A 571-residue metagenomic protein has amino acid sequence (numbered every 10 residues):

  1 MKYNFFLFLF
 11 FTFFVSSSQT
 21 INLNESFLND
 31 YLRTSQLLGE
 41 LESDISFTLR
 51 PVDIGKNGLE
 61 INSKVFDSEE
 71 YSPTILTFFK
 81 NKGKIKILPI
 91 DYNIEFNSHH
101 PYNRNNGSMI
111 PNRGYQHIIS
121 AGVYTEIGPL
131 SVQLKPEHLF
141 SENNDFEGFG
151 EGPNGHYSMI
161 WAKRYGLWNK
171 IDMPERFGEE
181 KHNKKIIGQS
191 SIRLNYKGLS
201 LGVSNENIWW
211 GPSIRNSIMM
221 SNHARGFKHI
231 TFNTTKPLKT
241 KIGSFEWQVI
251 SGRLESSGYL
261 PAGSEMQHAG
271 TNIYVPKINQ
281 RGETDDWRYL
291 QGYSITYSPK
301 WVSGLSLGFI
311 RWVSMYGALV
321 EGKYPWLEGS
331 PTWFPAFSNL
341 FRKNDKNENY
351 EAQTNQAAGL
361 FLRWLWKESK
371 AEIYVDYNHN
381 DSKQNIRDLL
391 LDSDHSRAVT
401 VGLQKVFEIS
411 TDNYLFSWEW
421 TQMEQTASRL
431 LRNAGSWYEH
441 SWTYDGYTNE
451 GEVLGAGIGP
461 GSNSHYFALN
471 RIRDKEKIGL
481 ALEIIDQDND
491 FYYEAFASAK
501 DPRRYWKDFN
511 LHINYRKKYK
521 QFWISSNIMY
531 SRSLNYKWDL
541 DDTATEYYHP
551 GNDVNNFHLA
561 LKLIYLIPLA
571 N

Functional and structural regions predicted by a protein language model:
M1, T235-P237, L254-S257, D486-Q487 (+1 more regions): Short regulatory "switch" loops immediately downstream of catalytic or recognition motifs within protein catalytic
M1-L23, N571: Bacterial Sec-dependent N-terminal signal peptides
N4, P174, S498-P502: Short, charged, low-hydrophobicity "junction" segments
N4-F13, S46, V65, F78 (+1 more regions): Intrinsic disorder/low-structure terminal segments
T20-W301, M315, I386-R397, Q404 (+4 more regions): Outer-membrane beta-barrel channel domains
G83, Y92, K185, S298-N571: Exposed, low-structure sequence patches enriched in small/polar residues
